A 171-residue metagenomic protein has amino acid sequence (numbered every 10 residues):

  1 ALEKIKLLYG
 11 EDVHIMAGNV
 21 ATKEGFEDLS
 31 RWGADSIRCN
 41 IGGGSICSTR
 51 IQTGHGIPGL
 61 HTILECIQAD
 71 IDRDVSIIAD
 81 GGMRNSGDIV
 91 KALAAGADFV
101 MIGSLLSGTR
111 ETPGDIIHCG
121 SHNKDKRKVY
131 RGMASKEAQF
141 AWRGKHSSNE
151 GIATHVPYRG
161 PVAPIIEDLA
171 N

Functional and structural regions predicted by a protein language model:
A1-I15, N19-N40: Hydrophobic, small-residue-rich alpha-helical packing segments that form membrane-like cores
L2, C39-G44, H146-E150: Short amphipathic alpha-helical segments, especially helix-boundary/capping motifs
K4-H14, G42-H61: Glycine-rich tight-turn/loop motif centered on a GG-T
G10-D12, W32-D35, G54-A79, M83-N171: Alpha/beta catalytic cores of nucleotide-metabolism and tRNA/nucleoside-modifying enzymes
G18-N19, N40-I41, G81, G103-S104: Short beta->alpha connector loops at strand-helix junctions that form conserved, small/polar/Pro-enriched
T22-E24, G43-S48, L106-P113, I117: Short gly/pro/ser/thr-enriched loop/turn and capping motifs at secondary-structure boundaries
